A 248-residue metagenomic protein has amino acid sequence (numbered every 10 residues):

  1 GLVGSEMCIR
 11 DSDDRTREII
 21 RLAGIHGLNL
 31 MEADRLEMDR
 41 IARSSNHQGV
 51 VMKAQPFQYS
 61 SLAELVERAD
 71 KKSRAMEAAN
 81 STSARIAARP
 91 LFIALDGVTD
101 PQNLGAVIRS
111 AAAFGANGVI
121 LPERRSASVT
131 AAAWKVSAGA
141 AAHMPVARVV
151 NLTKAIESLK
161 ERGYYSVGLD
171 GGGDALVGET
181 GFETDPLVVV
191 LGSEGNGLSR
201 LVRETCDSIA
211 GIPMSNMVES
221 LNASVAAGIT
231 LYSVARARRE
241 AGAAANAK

Functional and structural regions predicted by a protein language model:
G1, A113, A132-A140, R200-K248: Structured adenosyl-cofactor binding patch, chiefly the S-adenosyl-L-methionine
G1, S5-A84, N246-K248: N-terminal positively charged helical leader segments and presequences
A23, A111, L159-K160: A generic structural signal for well-ordered alpha-helical segments
D34, Q55, D96, P122-E123 (+4 more regions): Short beta->alpha connector loops at strand-helix junctions that form conserved, small/polar/Pro-enriched
P90-A127, A131: Internal active-site segments that recognize and position negatively charged phosphoryl groups and nucleotide moieties
T99-V107, N151, L221-A226: Amphipathic alpha-helical repeat scaffolds
N117-A175: Histidine/lysine/aspartate-rich catalytic loop segments that bind and position anionic ligands
V167-V218, N222: Active-site/ligand-binding-proximal alpha/beta "capping" segment
